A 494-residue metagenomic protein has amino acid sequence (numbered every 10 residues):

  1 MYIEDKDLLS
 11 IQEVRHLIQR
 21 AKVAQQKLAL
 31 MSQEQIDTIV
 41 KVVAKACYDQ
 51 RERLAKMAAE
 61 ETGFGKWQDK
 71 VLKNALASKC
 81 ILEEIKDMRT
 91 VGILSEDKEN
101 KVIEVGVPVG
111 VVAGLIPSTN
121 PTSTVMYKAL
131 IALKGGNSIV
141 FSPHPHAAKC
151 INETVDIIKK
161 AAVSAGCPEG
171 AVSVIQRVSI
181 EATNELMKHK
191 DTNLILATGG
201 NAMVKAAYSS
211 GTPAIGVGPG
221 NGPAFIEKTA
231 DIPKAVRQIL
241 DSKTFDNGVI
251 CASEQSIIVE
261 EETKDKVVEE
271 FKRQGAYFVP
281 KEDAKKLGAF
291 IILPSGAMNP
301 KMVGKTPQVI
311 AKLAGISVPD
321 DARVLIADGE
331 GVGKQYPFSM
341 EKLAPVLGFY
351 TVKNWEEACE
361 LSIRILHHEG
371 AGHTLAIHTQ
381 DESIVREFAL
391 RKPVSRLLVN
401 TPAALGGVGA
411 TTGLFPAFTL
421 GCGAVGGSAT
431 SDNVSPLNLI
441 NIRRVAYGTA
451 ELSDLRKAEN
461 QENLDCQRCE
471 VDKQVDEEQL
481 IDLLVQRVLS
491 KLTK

Functional and structural regions predicted by a protein language model:
M1-I103, I131, R273: N-terminal Rossmann-like NAD(P)+-binding subdomain of aldehyde/semialdehyde dehydrogenases
D7-I11, M126, V204-I326, E330-G333: ALDH superfamily catalytic-core signature
L17-Q19, G216-G218, N247-C251, Y336-L343 (+1 more regions): Short, flexible turn/loop "capping" segments at secondary-structure junctions
K22-Q25, A29-S32, V43-R51, A55-A58 (+13 more regions): Structural signal for hydrophobic packing residues in well-ordered secondary-structure cores of soluble enzyme domains
T90-K234: Rossmann-like NAD(P) dinucleotide-binding subdomain of oxidoreductase/dehydrogenase enzymes
P143, N221-I226, A252-Q255, A344 (+1 more regions): Short beta-alpha connecting loops at secondary-structure transitions that line or flank enzyme active sites
I316-L480, S490-K494: Conserved C-terminal structural/oligomerization subdomain of aldehyde/semialdehyde dehydrogenase
